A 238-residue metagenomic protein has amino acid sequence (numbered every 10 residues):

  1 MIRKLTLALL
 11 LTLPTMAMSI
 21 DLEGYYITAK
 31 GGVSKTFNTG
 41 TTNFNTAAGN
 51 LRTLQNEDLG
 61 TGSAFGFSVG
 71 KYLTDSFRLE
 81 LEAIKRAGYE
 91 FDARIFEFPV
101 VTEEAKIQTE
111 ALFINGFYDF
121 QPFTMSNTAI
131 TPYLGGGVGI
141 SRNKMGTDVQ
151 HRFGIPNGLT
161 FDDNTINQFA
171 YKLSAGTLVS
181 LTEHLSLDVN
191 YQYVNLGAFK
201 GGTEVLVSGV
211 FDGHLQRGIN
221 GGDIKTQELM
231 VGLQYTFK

Functional and structural regions predicted by a protein language model:
M1-E23, K238: Cleavable N-terminal export/targeting peptides
M18-G24, S76, P122-I130, L181-H184 (+1 more regions): Short loop/turn motifs that connect adjacent beta-strands in outer-membrane beta-barrel proteins
I20, K71, Y118-F120, T177-V179 (+1 more regions): Residue-level signature of outer-membrane beta-barrel architecture
D21-T36: Short N-terminal segments immediately surrounding and downstream of signal-peptide cleavage
Y25-A29, F77-L81, L112, I130-V138 (+4 more regions): Transmembrane beta-strands of outer-membrane beta-barrel proteins
Y26-T28, F117, D223-K238: Outer-membrane beta-barrel "beta-signal"
G32-S34, I84-R86, G137-S141, Q192-V194 (+1 more regions): Outer-membrane beta-barrel pore domains and translocons
T36-G60, K85-L112, F120, I140-Q168 (+1 more regions): Extracellular/periplasm-exposed beta-strand and loop segments of Gram-negative cell-envelope proteins, dominated by
